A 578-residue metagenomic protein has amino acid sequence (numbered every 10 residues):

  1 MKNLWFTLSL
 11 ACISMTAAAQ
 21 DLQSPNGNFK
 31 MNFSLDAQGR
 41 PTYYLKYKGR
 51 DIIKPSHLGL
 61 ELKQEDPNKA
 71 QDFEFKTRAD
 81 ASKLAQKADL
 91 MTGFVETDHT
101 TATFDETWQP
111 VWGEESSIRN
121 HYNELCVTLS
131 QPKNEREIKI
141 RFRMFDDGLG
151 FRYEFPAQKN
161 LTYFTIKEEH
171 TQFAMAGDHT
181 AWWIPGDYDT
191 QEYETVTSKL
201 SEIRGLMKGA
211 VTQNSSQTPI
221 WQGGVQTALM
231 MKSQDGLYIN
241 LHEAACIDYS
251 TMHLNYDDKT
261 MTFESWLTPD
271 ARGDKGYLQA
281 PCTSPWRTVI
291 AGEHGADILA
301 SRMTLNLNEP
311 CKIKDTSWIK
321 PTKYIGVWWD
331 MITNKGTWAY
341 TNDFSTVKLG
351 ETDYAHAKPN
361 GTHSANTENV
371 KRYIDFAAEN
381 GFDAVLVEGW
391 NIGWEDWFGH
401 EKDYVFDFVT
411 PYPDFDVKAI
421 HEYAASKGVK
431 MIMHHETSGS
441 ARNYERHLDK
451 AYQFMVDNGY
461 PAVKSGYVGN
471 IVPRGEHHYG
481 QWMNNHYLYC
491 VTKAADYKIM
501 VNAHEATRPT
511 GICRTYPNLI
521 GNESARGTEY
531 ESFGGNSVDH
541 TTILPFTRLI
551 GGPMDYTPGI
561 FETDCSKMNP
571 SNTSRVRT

Functional and structural regions predicted by a protein language model:
M1-D21: Bacterial Sec-dependent N-terminal signal peptides
F6, H170, P219, Q226-A228 (+3 more regions): Short amphipathic alpha-helical segments and helix-helix/interface helices
Q20, R577-T578: C-terminal extensions of enzymes
D21-K314: N-terminal accessory beta-strand-rich subdomains and adjacent acidic, glycine-rich linkers that precede catalytic cores
Q131-K133, M144-D146, A157, G177 (+7 more regions): Short, flexible loop/turn elements at secondary-structure junctions
Q279-R372, N380, A384: An acidic-aromatic substrate-binding cleft motif
E368-W390, M455-A462: Catalytic domains of carbohydrate-active enzymes, especially glycoside hydrolases
E388-R577: Aromatic- and carboxylate-enriched substrate-binding clefts and catalytic-loop regions of carbohydrate-active enzymes
